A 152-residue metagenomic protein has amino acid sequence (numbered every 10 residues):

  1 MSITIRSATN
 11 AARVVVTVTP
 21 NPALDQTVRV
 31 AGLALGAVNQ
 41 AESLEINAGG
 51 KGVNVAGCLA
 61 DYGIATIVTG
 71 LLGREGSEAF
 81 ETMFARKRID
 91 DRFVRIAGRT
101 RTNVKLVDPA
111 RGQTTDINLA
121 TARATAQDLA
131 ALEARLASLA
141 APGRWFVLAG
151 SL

Functional and structural regions predicted by a protein language model:
S2-T69, E78: Glycine-rich phosphate/adenosyl-contacting loop at the front of the ribokinase-like
T9, L59, S138-A141, G150: Intrinsic disorder/low-complexity segments
V16-V18, W145-A149: Structural motif
N21-A23, R99, A120-A122, S151-L152: Short glycine-rich anion-binding loops that position phosphate/pyrophosphate groups of nucleotides and phosphorylated
A37, D61-W145: Conserved N-terminal subdomain of the carbohydrate kinase-like
V38-S43, A120, A149-S151: Short, basic, glycine/proline-bearing loop/turn elements
